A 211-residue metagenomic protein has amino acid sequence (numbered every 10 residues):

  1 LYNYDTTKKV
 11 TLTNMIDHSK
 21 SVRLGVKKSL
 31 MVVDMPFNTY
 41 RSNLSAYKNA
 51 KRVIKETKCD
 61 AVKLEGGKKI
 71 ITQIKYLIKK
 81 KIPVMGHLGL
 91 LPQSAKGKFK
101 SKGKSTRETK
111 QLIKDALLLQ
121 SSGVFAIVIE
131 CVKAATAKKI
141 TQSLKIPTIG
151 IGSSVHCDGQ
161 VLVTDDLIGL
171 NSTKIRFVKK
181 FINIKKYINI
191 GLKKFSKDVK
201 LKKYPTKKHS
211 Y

Functional and structural regions predicted by a protein language model:
L1-I175, K179-I182, K186-Y211: Alpha/beta enzyme core
